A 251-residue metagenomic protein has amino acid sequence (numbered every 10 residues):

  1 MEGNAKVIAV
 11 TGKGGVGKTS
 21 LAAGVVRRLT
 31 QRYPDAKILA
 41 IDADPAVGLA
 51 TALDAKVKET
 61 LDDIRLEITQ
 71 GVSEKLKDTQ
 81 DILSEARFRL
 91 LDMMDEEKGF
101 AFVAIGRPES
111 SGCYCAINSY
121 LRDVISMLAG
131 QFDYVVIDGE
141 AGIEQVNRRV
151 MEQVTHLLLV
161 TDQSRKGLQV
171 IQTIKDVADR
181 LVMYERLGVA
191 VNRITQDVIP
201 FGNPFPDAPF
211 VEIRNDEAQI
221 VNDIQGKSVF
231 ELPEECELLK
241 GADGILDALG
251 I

Functional and structural regions predicted by a protein language model:
V10: Hydrophobic anchor at the beta1->P-loop junction of P-loop NTPases
G15: Walker A (P-loop) phosphate-binding loop of P-loop NTPases
K18: Conserved lysine of the Walker
L21: Hydrophobic positions on the alpha1 helix immediately C-terminal to the Walker A/P-loop
R28-E96: N-terminal phosphate/diphosphate-binding loop that engages ATP/GTP or pyrophosphate donors across diverse enzyme folds
Q31-P34, A116-V221: Conserved catalytic-core segment of NTP-binding enzymes
L83-E97, A101-I137: Cytosolic-facing regulatory segments adjacent to core modules
D223-C236: C-terminal boundary of histidine-terminating zinc-finger modules
